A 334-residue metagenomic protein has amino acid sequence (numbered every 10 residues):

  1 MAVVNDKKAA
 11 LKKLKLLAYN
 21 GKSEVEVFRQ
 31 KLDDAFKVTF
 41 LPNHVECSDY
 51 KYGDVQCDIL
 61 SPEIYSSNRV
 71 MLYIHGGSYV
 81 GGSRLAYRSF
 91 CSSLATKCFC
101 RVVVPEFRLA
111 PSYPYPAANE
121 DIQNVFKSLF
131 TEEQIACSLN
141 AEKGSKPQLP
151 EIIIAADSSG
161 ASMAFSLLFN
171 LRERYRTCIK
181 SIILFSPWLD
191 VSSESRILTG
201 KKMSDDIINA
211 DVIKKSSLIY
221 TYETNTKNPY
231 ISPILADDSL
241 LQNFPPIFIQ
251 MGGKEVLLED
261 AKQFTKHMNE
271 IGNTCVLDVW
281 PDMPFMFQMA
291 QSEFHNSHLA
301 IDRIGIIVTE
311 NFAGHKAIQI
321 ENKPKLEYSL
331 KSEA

Functional and structural regions predicted by a protein language model:
M1-E63, A313-A334: A glycine/proline-hinged amphipathic helix-loop "lid/cap" segment that gates access to hydrophobic ligand pockets
Q56-S67, I234-L241: Short beta-strand-to-loop junctions in surface cap/lid or active-site-entrance loops
N68-G77: Short beta-strand element of the alpha/beta-hydrolase
V70, F99-V103: A fold-wide structural signal in alpha/beta-hydrolase
S78, F107-P111, L189, P284: Alpha/beta-hydrolase active-site loop signature
S83-R84, F90, V104-E151, Q291-S297: Catalytic nucleophile-loop/oxyanion-hole region of alpha/beta-hydrolase and closely related hydrolase-like folds
A141-S145, L149-P150, S166-A334: Alpha/beta hydrolase fold serine-hydrolase catalytic domain that processes acyl esters and thioesters
A156, G160, A164: Gly/Ala-rich beta-loop-alpha elbow adjacent to hydrolase catalytic centers
